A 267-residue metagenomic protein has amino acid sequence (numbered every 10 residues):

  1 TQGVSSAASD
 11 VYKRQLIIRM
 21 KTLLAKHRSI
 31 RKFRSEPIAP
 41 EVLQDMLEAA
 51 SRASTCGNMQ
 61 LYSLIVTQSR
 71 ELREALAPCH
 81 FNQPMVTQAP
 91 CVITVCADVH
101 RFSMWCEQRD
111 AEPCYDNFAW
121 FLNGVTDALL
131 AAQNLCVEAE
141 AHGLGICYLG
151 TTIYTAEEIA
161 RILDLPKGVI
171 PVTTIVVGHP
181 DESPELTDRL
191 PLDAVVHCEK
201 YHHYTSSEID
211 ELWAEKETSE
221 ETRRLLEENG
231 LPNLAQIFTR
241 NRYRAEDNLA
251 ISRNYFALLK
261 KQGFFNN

Functional and structural regions predicted by a protein language model:
T1-Q15: Single conserved hydrophobic/aromatic residue that forms the stacking wall/gate of nucleotide- or nucleobase-binding
R14-Y62, E74: N-terminal capping/interface segment
T22-S35, E107-R109, T174-N267: C-terminal helix-cap and adjacent tail motif
H27, M46-R52, I93, D116-I162 (+1 more regions): Small-aliphatic-rich amphipathic alpha-helix that forms the alpha element of a beta-alpha
M59-L129: Glycine/small-residue-rich phosphate/adenosyl-binding loop
M85-I93, D164-L186: A glycine-rich helix N-cap at a beta->alpha junction
